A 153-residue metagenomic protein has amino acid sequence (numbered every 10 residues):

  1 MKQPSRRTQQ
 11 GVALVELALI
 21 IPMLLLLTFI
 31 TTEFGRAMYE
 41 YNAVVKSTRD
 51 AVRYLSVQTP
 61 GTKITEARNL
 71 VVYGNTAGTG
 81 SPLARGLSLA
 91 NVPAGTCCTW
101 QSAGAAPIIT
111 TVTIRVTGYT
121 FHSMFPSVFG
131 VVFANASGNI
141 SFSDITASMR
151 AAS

Functional and structural regions predicted by a protein language model:
K2, R49-S153: Short, conserved structural patches
K2-Y73: Alpha-helical assembly-interface signal, strongest on the long, hydrophobic N-terminal helix that forms
